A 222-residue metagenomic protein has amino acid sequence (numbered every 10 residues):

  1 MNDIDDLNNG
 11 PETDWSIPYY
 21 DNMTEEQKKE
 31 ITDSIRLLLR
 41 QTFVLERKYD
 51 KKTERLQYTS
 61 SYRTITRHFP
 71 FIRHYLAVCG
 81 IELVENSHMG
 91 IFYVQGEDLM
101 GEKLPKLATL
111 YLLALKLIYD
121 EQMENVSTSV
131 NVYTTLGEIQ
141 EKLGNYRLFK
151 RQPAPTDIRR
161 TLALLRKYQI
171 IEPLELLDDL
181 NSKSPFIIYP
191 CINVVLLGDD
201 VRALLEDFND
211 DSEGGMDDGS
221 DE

Functional and structural regions predicted by a protein language model:
N2-E97: Eukaryotic partner-binding/assembly regions in large regulatory complexes
E25-E30, G96-V132: Short alpha-helical segments that sit at the start of domains
E46-T59, V126-G144: Short acidic, hydrophobic short linear motifs in intrinsically disordered regions
T64-I72, K150-K167: Short amphipathic alpha-helical interaction segments
R67, L83-N86, Q122-V126, L136 (+1 more regions): DNA transaction DNA-binding modules
A77-E85, L162, R166-D178: A short, conserved structural fragment
G90-G96, E172-D199: Accessory beta->alpha helical hairpin/"wing" motif in late/C-terminal subdomains of nucleic-acid enzymes
I187-E222: Short, amphipathic alpha-helical interaction segments positioned at domain boundaries
